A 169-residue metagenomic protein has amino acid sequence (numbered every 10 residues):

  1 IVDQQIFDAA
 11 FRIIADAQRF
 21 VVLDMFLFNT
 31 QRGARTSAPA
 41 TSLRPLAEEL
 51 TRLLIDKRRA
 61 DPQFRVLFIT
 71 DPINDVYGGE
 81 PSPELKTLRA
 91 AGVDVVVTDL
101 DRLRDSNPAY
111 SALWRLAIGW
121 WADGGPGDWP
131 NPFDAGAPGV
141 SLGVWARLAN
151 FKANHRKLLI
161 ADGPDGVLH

Functional and structural regions predicted by a protein language model:
I1-A15, F20, L27-H169: HKD-type phospholipase D/PLD-like phosphodiesterase module
